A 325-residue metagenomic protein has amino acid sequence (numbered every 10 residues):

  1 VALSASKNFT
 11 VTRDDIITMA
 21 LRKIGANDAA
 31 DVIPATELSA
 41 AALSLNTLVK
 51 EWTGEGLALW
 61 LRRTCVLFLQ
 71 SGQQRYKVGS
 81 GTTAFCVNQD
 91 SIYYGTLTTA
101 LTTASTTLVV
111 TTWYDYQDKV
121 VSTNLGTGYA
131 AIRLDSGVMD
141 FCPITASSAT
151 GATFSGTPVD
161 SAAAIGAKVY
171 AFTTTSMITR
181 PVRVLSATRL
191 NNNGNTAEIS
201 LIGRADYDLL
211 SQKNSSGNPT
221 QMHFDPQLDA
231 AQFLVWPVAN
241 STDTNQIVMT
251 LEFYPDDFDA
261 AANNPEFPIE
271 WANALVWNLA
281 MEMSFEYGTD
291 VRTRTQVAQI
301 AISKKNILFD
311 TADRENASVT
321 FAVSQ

Functional and structural regions predicted by a protein language model:
V1-T102, T107, W113-Q325: Glycine-enriched, solvent-exposed interface loops adjoining structured elements
